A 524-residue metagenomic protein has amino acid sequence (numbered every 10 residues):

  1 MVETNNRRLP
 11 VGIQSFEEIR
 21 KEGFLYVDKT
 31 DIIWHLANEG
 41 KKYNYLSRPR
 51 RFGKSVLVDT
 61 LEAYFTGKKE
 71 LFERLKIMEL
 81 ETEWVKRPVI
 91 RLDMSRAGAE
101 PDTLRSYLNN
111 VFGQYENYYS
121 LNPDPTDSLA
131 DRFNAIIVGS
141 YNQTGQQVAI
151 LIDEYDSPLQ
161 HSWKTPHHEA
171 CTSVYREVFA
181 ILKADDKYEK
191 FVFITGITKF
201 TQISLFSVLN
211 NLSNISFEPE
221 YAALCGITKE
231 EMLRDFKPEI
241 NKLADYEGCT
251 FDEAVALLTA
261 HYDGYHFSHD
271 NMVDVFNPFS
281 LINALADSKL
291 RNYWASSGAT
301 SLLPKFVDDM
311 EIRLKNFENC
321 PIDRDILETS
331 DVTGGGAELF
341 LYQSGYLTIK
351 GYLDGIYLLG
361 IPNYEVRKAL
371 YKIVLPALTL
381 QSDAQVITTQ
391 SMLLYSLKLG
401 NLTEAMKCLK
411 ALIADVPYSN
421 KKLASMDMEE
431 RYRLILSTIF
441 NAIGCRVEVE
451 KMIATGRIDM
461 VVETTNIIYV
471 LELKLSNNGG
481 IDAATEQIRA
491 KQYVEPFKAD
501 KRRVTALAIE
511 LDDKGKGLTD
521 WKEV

Functional and structural regions predicted by a protein language model:
M1-M428, I443-C445: Phosphate-binding site recognition
S140-T144, I439-T465: Active-site metal-binding core of divalent-cation-utilizing nuclease and nuclease-like domains
A149, I467-Y469, T505: Structural motif
E169-Y175, L475-V494: Mg2+/Mn2+-dependent nuclease catalytic core
V178-D185, L339-L347, S437-A442, Q487-L507: Metal-dependent nuclease catalytic cores in nucleic-acid-processing enzymes, especially RNase H-like/related
L436, M460-N477, K491: Conserved catalytic cores of phosphodiester-cleaving nucleases, focusing on short active-site segments
P496, R502-V524: Domain-level recognition of nuclease-like catalytic cores that cleave nucleotide substrates
